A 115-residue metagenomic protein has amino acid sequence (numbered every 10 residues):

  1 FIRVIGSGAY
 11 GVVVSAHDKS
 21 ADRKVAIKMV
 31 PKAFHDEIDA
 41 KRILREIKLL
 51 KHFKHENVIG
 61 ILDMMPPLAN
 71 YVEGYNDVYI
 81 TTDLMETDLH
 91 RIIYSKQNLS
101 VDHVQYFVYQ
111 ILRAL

Functional and structural regions predicted by a protein language model:
I2-A9, V13: Protein kinase glycine-rich loop
G6, I59, H90: Nucleotide phosphate-binding site architecture
S7-G8, D22, F53-E56: Conserved N-lobe motifs of Hanks-type protein kinase catalytic domains, especially the short loop(s) flanking
V12-A33: Glycine-rich ATP phosphate-binding loop
V25, I59, V78-I80: Conserved beta-strand core positions
A40-K48, H52, G74-Y79, D83-L115: Conserved alphaE helix
K54-M65: Conserved HxN/HPN-centered segment at the entrance to the catalytic loop of eukaryotic protein kinase-like domains
